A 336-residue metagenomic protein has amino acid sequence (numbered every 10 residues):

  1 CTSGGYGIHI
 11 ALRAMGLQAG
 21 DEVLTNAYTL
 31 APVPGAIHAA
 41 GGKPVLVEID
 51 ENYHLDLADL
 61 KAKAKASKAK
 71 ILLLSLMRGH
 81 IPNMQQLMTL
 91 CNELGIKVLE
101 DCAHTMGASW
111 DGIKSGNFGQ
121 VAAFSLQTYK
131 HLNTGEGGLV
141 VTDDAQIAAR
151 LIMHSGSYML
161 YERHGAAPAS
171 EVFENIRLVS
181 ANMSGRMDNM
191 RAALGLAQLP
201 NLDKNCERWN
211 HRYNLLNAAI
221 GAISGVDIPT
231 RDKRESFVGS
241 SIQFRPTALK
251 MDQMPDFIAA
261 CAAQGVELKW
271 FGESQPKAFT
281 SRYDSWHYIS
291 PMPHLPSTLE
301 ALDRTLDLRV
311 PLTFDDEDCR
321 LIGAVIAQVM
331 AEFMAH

Functional and structural regions predicted by a protein language model:
C1-E22, A36-L46, I113: Phosphate-binding glycine-rich loop
Y28-P34: Conserved coil-to-alpha-helix start sites within the AMP-binding
N52-T134, L139-I147: Active-site phosphate-binding strand-loop segment of PLP-dependent enzymes
M88-K97, L139-M159, D252-V266: Basic phosphate/pyrophosphate-binding loop/patch that engages nucleotide-derived ligands
T105-D111, F118-S241: Active-site region of PLP-dependent enzymes
M159-E171, L215-A218, D256-L306, A331-H336: Conserved PLP cofactor-binding pocket of PLP-dependent enzymes
D232, V238-K250, F279-M292, D303-E317: Conserved PLP-binding active-site segment of the aspartate aminotransferase-like
